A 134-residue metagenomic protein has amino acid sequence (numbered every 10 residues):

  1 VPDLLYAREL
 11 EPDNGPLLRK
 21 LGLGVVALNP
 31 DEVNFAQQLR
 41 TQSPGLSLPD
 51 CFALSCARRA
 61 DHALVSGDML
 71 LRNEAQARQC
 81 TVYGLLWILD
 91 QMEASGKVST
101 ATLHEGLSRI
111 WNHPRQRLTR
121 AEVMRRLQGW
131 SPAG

Functional and structural regions predicted by a protein language model:
V1-H62, M69, Q76, C80 (+2 more regions): Active-site-proximal, substrate-binding regions of enzyme catalytic domains and RNA-binding/basic surfaces
D61, E93, H113: Short, flexible active-site loop motifs that bind/organize anionic cofactors or intermediates
G67, L85, T102-L103: Residue-level detector of family-conserved "landmark" positions at structurally sensitive sites
R72-E74, Q91-M92, R109: Short secondary-structure capping/turn micro-motifs that flank functional sites
L85-S99: Long, charge-dense
K97, L107-Q116: Phosphate-binding/catalytic loops
